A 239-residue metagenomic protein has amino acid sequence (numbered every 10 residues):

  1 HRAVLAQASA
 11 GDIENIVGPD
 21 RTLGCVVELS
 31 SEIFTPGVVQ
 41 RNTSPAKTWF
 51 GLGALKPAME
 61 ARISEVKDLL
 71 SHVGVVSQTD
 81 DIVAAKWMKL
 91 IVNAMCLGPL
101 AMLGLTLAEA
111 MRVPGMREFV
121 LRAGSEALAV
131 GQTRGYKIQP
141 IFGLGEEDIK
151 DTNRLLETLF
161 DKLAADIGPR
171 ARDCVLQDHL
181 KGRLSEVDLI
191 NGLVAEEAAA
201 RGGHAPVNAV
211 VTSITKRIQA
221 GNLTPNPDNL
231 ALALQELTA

Functional and structural regions predicted by a protein language model:
H1-R2, A200: Short active-site oxyanion
R2-K89, A94-M95, L100: Rossmann-fold dinucleotide-binding core
V17, G74, L103, R134-G135 (+1 more regions): A broad structural signal for alpha-helix termini and local helix breaks/kinks
F50-G53, G104-M111, L232-L237: Short, basic, helix/turn surface patches
V76-T79, E109, R134-P140: Short, structured loop/turn "capping" segments at alpha-beta junctions
V83-M111, G115-A129: Active-site-proximal catalytic alpha-helix in oxidoreductases
V120-A239: NAD(P)-dependent Rossmann-like dehydrogenase/reductase catalytic/cofactor-binding core
